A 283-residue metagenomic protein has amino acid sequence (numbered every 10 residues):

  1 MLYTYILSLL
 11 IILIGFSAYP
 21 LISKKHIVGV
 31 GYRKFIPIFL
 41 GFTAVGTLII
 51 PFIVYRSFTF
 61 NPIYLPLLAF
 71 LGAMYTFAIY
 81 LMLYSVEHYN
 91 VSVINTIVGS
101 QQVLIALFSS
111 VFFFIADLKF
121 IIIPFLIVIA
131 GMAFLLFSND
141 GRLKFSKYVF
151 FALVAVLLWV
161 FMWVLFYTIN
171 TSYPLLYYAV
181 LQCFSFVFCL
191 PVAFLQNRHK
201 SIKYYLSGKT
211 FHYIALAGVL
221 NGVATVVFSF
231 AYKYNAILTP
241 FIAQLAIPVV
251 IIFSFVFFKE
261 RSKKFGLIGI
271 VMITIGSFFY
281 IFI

Functional and structural regions predicted by a protein language model:
M1-A73, I79-Y89, F137-L153, C183-Y234 (+2 more regions): Membrane-interface interhelical linkers
I12, F39, T43, V98-Q101 (+3 more regions): Structural signature of transmembrane alpha-helices in multi-pass secondary transporters
F35-I36, I94, Y177-Y178: Juxtamembrane helix-start motifs in multi-pass secondary transporters
A44-T47, S100, A106-S110, K119-S138 (+1 more regions): Hydrophobic transmembrane alpha-helices of multi-pass small-molecule transport proteins
G46-Y55, I105-I121, L158-L175, V219-Y234 (+1 more regions): Hydrophobic alpha-helical transmembrane segments in multi-pass integral membrane proteins
Y64-L67, L175-Y178, L238-I242: Non-cytosolic membrane-interface motifs at loop->transmembrane helix junctions
L71-Y75, V86-A116, F120-I129, C183 (+1 more regions): Specific alpha-helical transmembrane segments that line the substrate/conduction pathway and gating interfaces
